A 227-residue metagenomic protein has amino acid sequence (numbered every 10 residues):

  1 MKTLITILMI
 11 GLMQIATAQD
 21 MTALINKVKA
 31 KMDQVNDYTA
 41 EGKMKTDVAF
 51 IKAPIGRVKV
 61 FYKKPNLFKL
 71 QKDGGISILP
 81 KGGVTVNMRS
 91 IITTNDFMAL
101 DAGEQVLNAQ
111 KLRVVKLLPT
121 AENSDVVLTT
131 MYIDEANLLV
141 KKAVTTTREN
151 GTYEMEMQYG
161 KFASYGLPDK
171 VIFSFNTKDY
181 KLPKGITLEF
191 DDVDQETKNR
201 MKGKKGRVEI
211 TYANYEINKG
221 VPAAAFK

Functional and structural regions predicted by a protein language model:
T3-M13: Sec-dependent N-terminal signal peptides
A16-A49: N-terminal leader/targeting segments and the immediate start of mature chains
T22-A23, I91-D101, G151-E154, K205-I210: A short, amphipathic edge element
A30-Y38, I51, N108-Q110, A136 (+1 more regions): Edge/loop elements at the starts and ends of beta-strands within beta-rich repeat scaffolds
V35-T39, I55-R57, P65, Q110-L112 (+2 more regions): Extracytoplasmic
Y38-M44, V58-V60, N66-K72, V127-T129 (+2 more regions): One face of beta-strands
D47-V106: An acidic-aromatic
K111-A224: Gly/Pro-enriched, hydrophobic low-complexity segments that function as extracytoplasmic propeptides/linkers
